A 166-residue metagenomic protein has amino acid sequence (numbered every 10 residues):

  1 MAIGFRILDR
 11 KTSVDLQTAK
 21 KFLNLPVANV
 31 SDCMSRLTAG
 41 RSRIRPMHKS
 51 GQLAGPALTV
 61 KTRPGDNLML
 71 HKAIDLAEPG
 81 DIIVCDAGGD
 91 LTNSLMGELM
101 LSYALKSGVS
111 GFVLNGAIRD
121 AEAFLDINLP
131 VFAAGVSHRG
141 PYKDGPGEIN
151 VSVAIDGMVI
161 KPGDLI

Functional and structural regions predicted by a protein language model:
A2-P162: Feature captures the catalytic cores and cofactor-binding loops of soluble hydro-lyases/lyases that act on carboxylate
I166: C-terminal binding/interaction regions
